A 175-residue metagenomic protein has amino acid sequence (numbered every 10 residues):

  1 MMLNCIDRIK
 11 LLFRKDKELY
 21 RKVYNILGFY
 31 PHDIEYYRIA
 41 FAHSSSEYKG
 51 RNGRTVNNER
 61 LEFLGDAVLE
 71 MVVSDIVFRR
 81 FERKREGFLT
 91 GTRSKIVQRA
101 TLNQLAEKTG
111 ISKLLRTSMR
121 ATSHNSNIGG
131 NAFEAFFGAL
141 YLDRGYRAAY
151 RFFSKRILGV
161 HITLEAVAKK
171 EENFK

Functional and structural regions predicted by a protein language model:
M1-K175: Double-stranded RNA-binding/processing signature
